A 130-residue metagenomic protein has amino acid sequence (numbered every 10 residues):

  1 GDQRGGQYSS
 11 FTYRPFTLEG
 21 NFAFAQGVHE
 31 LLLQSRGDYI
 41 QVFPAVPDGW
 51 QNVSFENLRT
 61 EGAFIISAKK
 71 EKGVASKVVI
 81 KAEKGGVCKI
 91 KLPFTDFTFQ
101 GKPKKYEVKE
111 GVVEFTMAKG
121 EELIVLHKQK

Functional and structural regions predicted by a protein language model:
G1-K130: Non-catalytic C-terminal accessory modules of carbohydrate-active enzymes
